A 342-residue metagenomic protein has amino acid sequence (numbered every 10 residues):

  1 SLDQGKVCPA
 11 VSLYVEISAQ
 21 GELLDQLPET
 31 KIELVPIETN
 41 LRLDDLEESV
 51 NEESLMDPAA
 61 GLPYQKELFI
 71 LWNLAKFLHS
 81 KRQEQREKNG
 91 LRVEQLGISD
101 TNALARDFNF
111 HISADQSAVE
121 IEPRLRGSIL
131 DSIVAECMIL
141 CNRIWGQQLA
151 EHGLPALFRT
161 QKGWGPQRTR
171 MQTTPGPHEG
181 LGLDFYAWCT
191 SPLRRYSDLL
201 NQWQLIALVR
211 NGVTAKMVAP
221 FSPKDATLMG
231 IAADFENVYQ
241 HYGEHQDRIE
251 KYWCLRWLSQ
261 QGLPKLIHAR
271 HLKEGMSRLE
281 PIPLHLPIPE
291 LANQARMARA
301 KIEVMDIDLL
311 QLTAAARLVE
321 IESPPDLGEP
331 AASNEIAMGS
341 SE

Functional and structural regions predicted by a protein language model:
S1-E342: Electropositive polyanion-binding surfaces
